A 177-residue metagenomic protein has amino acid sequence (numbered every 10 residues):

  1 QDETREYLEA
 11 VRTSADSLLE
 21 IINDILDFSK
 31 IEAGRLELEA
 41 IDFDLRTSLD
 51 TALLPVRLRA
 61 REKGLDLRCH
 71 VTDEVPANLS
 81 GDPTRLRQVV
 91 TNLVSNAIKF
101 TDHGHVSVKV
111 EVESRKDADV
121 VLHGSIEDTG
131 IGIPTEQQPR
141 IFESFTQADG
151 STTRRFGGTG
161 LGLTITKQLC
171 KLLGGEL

Functional and structural regions predicted by a protein language model:
R5, E39-D44, R61, D66-A77 (+1 more regions): Conserved catalytic submotifs in the C-terminal HATPase_c
T13-L18: Short alpha-helical segment of the dimerization/phosphotransfer core of two-component systems
S29-A40, H105: Helix-loop junction within the histidine kinase core
T47-E62: Short alpha-helical segment within the cytosolic histidine kinase core of two-component systems
A97-I98: Short helix-loop "hinge" at the ATP-lid/N-box region of the Bergerat-fold HATPase_c
I133-Q147: Short conserved segment of the HATPase_c
G174-L177: Glycine-rich ATP-binding loops of the HATPase_c
